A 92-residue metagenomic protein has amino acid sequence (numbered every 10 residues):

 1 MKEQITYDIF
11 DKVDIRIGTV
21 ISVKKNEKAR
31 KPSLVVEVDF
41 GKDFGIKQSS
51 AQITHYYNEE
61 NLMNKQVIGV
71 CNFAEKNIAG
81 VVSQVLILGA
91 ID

Functional and structural regions predicted by a protein language model:
M1-D92: Phosphate-backbone binding interfaces of nucleic-acid-interacting proteins
